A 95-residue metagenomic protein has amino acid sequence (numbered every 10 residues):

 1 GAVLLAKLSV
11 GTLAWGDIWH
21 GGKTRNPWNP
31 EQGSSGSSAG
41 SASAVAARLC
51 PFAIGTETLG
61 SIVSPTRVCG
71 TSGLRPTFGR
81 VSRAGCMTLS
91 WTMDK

Functional and structural regions predicted by a protein language model:
A2-K95: Short glycine/serine-rich loop segments
